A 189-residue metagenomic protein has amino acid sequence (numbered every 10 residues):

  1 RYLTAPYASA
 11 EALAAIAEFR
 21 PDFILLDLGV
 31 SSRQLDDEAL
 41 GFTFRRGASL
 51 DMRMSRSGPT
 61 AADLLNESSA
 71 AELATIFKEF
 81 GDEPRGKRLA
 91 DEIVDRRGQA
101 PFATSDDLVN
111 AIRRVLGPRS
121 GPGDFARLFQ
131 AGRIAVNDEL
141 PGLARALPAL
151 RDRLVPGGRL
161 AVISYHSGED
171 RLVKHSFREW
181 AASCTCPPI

Functional and structural regions predicted by a protein language model:
R1-I189: S-adenosyl-L-methionine-dependent methyltransferase catalytic core, i.e., the SAM/SAH-binding region
